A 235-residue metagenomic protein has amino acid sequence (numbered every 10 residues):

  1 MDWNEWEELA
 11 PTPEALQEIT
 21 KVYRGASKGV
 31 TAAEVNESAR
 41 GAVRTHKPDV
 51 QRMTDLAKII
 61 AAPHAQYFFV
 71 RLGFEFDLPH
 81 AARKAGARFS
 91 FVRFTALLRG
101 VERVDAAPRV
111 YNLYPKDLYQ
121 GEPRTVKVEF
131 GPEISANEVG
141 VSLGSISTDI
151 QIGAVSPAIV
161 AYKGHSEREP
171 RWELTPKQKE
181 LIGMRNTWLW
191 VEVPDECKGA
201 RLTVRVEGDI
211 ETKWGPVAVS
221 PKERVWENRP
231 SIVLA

Functional and structural regions predicted by a protein language model:
M1-Y111, V225, I232-A235: An N-terminally focused, membrane-permeabilizing/fusogenic/translocator signature enriched in pore-forming
V22-R24, K28-E37, E122, V126-E129 (+1 more regions): Residue-level signal for functionally critical sites in structured catalytic/ligand-binding pockets
R40-H46, H64, V128-N137, S142 (+2 more regions): N-terminal start-of-chain detector that recognizes signal peptides and the immediate post-cleavage beginning
H64-F74, A85-V92, R124-V128, G183-T187 (+1 more regions): Residues at beta-strand starts and edge strands
G73-P79, S90-R99, Y114, E129-N137 (+5 more regions): A structural detector for beta-sheet-dominated domains
P79-I152: Extracellular-facing segments of soluble proteins and assemblies that are Gly/Ser/Thr-biased and enriched in aromatics
E102-R124, S147-S231: Membrane pore-forming effector domains from diverse proteins
